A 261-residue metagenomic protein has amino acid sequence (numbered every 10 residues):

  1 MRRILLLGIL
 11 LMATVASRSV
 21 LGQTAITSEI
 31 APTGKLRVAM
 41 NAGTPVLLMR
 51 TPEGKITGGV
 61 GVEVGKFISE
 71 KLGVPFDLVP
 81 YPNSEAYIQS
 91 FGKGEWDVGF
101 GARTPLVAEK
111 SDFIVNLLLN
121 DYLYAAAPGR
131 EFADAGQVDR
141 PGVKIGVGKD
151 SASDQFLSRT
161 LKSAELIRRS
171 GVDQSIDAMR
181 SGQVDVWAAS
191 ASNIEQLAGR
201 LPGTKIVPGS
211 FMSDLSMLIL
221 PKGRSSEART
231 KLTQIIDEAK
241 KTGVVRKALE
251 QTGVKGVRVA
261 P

Functional and structural regions predicted by a protein language model:
T24-A102, T242, Q251: Extracytoplasmic small-molecule ligand-binding "clamshell" domains of the periplasmic binding protein/Venus flytrap
T24-A25, A152-R169, I206, D237-P261: Ligand-binding clefts/hinges and TM-proximal coupling segments of bilobed small-molecule sensing domains
M40-P45, K55-K71, R103, L123-Q174 (+1 more regions): Bilobed "Venus flytrap"/periplasmic-binding protein-like clamshell domains and structurally analogous long
A42, L118-P128, A191, E195-D237 (+1 more regions): Periplasmic-binding protein-like
G59-K71, G129-R130, G136, G142 (+2 more regions): Extended ligand-binding regions for polar small-molecule ligands
V62, L78-Q89, A133, I167-S181: Short helix-initiation/N-cap motifs at beta->coil->alpha
K66, E70, P75-D139, K205-F211: Acidic, polar ligand-binding/catalytic clefts
E85, A102-K110, F156, R180-M212: A ligand-binding cleft/hinge motif common to bilobed small-molecule-binding domains
